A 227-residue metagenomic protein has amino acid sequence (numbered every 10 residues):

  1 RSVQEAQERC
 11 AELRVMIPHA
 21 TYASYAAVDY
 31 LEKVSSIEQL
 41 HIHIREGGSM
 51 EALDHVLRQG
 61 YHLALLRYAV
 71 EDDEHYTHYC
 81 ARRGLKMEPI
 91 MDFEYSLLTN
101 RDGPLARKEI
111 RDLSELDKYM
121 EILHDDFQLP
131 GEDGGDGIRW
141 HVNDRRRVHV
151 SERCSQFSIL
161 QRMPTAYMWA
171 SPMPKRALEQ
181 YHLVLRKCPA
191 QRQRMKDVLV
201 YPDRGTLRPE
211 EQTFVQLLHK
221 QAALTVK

Functional and structural regions predicted by a protein language model:
R1-E8: Alpha-helical "hinge/linker" immediately C-terminal to small N-terminal DNA-binding modules
E8-D54: N-terminal winged-helix
S24-D29, D73, D112-V142: Secondary-structure junction motif
A26, T206-L218: Short amphipathic alpha-helical coupling segments at ligand-binding clamshell hinges and other catalytic/signaling
L57-H62, D126-L185: Hydrophobic hinge/microswitch elements
Y79-E121: Flexible hinge/capping segments at coil-to-helix
R82-E88, F93, C154-T206: Beta-alpha-beta core module
D102-D112, A190-Q193, R204-E211: Short helix-loop capping/hinge motifs at secondary-structure junctions, enriched in acidic/polar residues
